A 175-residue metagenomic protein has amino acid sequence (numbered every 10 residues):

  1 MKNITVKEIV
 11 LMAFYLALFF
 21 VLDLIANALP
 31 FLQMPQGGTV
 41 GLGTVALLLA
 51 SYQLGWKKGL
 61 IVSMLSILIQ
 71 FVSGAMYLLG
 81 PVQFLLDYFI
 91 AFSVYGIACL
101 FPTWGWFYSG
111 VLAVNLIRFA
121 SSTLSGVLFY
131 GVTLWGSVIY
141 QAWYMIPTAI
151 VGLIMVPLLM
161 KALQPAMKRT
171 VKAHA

Functional and structural regions predicted by a protein language model:
M1-A175: Loop-helix junctions at membrane interfaces
